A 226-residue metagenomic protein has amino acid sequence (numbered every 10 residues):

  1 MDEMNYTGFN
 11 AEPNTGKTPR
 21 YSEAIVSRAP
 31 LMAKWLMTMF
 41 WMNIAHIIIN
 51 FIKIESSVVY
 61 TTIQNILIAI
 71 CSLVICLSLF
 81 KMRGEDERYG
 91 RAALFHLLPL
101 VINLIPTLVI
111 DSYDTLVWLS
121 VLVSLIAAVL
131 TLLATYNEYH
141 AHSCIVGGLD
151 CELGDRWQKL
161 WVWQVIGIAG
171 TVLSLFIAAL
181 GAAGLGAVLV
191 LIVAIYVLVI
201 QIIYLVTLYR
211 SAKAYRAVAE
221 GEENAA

Functional and structural regions predicted by a protein language model:
M1-R28, R216-A226: Low-complexity, intrinsically disordered extramembrane tails and loops of integral membrane proteins
F9, K17, G148, D155 (+3 more regions): Intrinsically disordered, low-complexity regions
Y21-P30, V129, G147-D155, L205-G221: Preference for intrinsically disordered or flexible, low-complexity segments and adjacent hinge/connector residues
R28-S78, D86-Y136, W157-R210: Hydrophobic alpha-helical transmembrane segments in multi-pass membrane proteins
L79-E87, C144-L149: Juxtamembrane helix-break-helix junctions at the cytosolic face of small multi-pass alpha-helical membrane proteins
H140-A169, A214-A226: Membrane-helix boundary/juxtamembrane motif in polytopic membrane proteins
